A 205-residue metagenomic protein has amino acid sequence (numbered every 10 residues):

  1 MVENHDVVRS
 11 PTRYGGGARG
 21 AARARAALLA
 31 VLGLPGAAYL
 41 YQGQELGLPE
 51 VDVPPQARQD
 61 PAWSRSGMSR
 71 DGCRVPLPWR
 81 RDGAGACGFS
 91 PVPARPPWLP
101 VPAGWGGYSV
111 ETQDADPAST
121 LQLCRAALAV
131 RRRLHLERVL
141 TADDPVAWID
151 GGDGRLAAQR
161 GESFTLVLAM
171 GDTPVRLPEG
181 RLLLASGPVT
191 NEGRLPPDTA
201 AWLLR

Functional and structural regions predicted by a protein language model:
M1-S10: Aromatic- and acid-rich polysaccharide-binding/catalytic face of secreted or lumenal carbohydrate-active enzymes
E3, W79-D82, R205: Active-site donor-binding loop signature of nucleotide-sugar glycosyltransferases
R9, G15-F164: Loop/helix patches that line or flank the sugar-binding groove of alpha-linked glycan CAZymes
D114, G152, S186, T199-A200: Charged, E/D/K/R/S-rich low-complexity terminal regions of large eukaryotic assembly subunits
F164, T173-V189: Beta-strand-rich binding/interaction modules
N191-R205: C-terminal beta-strand-rich structural cap/linker in extracellular carbohydrate-active enzymes
